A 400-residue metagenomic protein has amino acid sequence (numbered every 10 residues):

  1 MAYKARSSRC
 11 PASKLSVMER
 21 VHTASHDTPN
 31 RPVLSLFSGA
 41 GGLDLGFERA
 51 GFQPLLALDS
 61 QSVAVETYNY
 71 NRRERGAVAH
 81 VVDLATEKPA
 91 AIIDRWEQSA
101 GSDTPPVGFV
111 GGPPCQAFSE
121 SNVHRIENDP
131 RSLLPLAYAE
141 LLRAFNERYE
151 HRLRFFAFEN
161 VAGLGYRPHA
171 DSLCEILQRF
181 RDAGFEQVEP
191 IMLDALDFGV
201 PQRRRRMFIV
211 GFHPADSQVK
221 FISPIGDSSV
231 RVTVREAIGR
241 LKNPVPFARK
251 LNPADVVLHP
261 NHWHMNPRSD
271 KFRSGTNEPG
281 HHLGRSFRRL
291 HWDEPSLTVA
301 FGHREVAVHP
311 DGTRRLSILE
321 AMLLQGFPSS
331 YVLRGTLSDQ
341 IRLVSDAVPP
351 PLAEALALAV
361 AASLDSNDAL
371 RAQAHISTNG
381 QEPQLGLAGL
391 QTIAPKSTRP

Functional and structural regions predicted by a protein language model:
A2-H26: Class I SAM-dependent methyltransferase Rossmann-like catalytic core, especially the SAM/SAH-binding loop
E19-R152, A162-Y166, D171: Core alpha/beta nucleotide-donor-binding catalytic domains of modification enzymes
A40, P135, R206, D346-P350 (+1 more regions): Short alpha-helical patches at coil-to-helix transitions and adjacent helical residues in well-structured domains
G41, P114-Q116, A162-G163, F198 (+3 more regions): Short, solvent-exposed loop/turn segments at secondary-structure junctions
I93-D103, F118-S286: Class I S-adenosyl-L-methionine
P106, R204-R206, E294-S296: Extracellular structured ligand-interaction cores
P253-P400: C-terminal target-recognition/interaction regions appended to catalytic cores
